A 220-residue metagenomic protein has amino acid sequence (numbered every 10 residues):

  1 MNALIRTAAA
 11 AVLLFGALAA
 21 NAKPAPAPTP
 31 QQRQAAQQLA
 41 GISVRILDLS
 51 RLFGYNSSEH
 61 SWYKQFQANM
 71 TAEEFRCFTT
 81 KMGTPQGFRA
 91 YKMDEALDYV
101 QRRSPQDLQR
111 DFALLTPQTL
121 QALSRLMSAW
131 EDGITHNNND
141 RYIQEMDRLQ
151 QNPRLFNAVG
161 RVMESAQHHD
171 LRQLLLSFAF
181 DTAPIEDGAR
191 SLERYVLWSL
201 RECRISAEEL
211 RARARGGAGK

Functional and structural regions predicted by a protein language model:
M1-A8: Bacterial N-terminal signal peptides that target proteins for export
A8-A17: Bacterial N-terminal signal peptides
G16, S61-Q65, I185-E193: Short, intrinsically disordered, charge-biased short linear motifs at domain edges
A20-P24: Boundary at the C-terminal end of the N-terminal hydrophobic targeting segment
P28-A96: Early exported N-terminus immediately downstream of N-terminal targeting peptides
E74-K220: Compact alpha-helical subdomains of small soluble proteins
